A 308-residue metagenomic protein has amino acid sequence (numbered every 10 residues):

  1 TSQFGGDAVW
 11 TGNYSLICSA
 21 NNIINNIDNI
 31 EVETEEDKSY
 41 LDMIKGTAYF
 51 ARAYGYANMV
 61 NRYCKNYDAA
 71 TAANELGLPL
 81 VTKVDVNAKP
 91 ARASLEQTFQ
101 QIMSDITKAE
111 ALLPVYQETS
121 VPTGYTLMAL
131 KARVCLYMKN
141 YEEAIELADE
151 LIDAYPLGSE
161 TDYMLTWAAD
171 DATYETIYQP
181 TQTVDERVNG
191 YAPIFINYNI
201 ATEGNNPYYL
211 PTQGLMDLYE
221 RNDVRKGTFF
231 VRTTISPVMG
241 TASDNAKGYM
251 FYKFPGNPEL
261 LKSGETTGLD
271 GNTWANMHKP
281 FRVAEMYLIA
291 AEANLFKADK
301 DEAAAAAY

Functional and structural regions predicted by a protein language model:
T1-Y63, A93, A111-P114, T267 (+2 more regions): Conserved, well-structured interaction surfaces
L16, I102, A144, A304-A305: Single-residue signature of alpha-solenoid repeat helices
S19, Y49, T98, D105 (+4 more regions): Alpha-helical solenoid repeat scaffolds, predominantly canonical TPR units
I44, A51, N58, T123 (+5 more regions): "A position-specific structural signal for the A-helix of alpha-solenoid helical repeats
V60-Y67, D85, Q117, Y137-N140 (+1 more regions): Short coil/turn linking the two alpha-helices of tandem helical-hairpin repeats
R62-E96, Q100: Short coil/linker segments at helix-helix boundaries
F99, Y141, K300-E302: TPR-repeat structural position
I145-K279, V283: Hydrophobic-face positions in mid-chain alpha helices that act as interaction patches
